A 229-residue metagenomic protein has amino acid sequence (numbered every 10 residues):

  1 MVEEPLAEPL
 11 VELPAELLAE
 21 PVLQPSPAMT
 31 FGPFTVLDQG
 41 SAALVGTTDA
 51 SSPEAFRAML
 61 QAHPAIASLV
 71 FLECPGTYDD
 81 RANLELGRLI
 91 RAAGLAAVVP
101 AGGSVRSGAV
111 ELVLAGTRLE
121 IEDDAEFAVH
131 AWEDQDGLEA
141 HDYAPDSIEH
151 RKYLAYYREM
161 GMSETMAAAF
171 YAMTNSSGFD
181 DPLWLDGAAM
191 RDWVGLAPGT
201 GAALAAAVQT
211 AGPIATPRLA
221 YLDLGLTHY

Functional and structural regions predicted by a protein language model:
V2-A67, E73-Y78, D124-M166, Y171-A172: Small-residue-centered hinge/linker elements
L17-Q24, F56-L69, I90, G201 (+3 more regions): Surface-exposed repetitive/solenoidal architectures
L44, L69, V113, M190: Terminal peptide-recognition signature
S51-R57, F71, N83, V99 (+1 more regions): N-terminal post-signal-peptidase region of extra-cytosolic proteins
Q61-A65, R91-L95, L114-R118, W132 (+3 more regions): Sec-exported extracytoplasmic/periplasmic mature domains
P75, R91-D134: Glycine-rich beta-to-alpha active-site loop
A82-G94: Catalytic-core regions built around general acid/base machinery
D136-T227: Charged, glycine-interspersed solvent-exposed loop segments at helix/strand-loop junctions that cap or gate access
